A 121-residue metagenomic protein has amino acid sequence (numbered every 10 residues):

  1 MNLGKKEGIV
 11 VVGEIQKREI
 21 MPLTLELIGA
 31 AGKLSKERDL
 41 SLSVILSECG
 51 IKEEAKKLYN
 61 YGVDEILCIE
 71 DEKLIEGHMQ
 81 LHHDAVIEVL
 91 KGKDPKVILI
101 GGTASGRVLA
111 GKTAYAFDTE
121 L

Functional and structural regions predicted by a protein language model:
M1-L121: N-terminal glycine-rich FAD/FM-binding segment characteristic of electron-transfer flavoproteins
